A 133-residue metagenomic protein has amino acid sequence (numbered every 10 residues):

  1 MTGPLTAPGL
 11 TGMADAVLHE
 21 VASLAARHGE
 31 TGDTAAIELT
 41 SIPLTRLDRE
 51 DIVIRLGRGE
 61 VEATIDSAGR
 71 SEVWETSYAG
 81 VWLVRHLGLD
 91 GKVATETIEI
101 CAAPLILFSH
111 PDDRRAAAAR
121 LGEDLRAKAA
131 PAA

Functional and structural regions predicted by a protein language model:
M1-D51: N-terminal domain-onset segments
A22-A35, E62, A68-G69, H86-A94 (+1 more regions): Extended alpha-helical surfaces
E38-T40, L44, V61-D90: Short, structured protein-protein interaction patches enriched in aromatics and acidic/basic residues, typified by
T45, E50, E62, P104-I106: A generic structural micro-environment signature that highlights single residues at secondary-structure boundaries
I54-V61: Short, intrinsically disordered, mixed-charge
W74-A133: Helix-rich interaction surfaces within compact, conserved domain-sized segments that mediate assembly or partner
